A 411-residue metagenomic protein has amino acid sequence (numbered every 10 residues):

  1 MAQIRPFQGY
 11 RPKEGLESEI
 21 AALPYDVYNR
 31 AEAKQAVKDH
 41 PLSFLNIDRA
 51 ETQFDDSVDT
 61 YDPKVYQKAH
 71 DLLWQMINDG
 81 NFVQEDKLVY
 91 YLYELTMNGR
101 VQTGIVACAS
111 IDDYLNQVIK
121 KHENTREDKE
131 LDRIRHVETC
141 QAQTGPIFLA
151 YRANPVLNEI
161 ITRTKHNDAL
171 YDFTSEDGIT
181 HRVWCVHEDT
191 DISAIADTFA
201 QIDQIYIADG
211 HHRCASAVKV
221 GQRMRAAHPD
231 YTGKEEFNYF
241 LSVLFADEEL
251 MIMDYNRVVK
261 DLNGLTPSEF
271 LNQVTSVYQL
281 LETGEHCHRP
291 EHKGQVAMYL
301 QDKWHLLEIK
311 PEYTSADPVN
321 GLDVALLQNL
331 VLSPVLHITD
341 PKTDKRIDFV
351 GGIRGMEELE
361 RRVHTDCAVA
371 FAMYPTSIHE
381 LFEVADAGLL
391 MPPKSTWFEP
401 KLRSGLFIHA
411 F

Functional and structural regions predicted by a protein language model:
M1-F411: Surface-exposed, charge/polar-rich loops and edge strands
